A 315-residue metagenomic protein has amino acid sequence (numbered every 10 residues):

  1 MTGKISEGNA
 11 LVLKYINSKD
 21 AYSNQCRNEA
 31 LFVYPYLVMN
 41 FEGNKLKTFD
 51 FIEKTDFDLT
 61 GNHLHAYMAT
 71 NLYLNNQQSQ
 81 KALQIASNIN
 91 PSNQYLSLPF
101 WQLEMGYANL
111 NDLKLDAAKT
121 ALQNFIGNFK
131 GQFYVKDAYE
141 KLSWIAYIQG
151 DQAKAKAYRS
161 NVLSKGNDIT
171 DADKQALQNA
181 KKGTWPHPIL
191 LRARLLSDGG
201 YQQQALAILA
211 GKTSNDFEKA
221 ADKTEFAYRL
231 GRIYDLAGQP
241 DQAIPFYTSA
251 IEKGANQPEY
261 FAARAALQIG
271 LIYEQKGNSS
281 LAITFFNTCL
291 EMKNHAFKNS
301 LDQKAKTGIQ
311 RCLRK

Functional and structural regions predicted by a protein language model:
M1, Y22-V33, D58-M68, N93-E104 (+6 more regions): Generic helix N-cap/helix-start motif at coil->alpha-helix transitions
T2, F41-E42, N76, D112 (+4 more regions): Structural motif corresponding to the intra-repeat A-B loop/turn of tetratricopeptide repeats
I5, N44-K45, S79, L115 (+4 more regions): TPR-repeat structural position
L13-N24, D50-N62, S87-S97, Q123-F133 (+5 more regions): Solenoid-like repeat scaffolds
Y36, N71, Y107, W144 (+6 more regions): Residue-level recognition of tetratricopeptide repeat
G131-K141, I148, A153-A157, K165 (+2 more regions): C-terminal structural cap/anchor segments
N179-H187, R192-G199, I283-K315: Terminal, low-structured helical/coil segments at or just beyond the last alpha-helical repeat
